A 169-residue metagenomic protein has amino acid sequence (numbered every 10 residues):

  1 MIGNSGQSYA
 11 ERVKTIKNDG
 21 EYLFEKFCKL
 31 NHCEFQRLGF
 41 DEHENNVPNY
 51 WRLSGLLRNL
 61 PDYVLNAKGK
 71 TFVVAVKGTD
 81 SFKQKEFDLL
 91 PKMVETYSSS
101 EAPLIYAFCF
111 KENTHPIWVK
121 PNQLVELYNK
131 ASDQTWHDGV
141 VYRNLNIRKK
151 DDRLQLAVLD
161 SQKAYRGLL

Functional and structural regions predicted by a protein language model:
M1, L30, N66-K68, V94-P103 (+1 more regions): Non-catalytic C-terminal interaction segments of nucleic acid-processing enzymes
M1-R52: Acidic-basic catalytic patches of nuclease active cores, encompassing PD-(D/E)XK and other metal-cofactor nuclease
C28, P61-D80: Conserved catalytic cores of phosphodiester-cleaving nucleases, focusing on short active-site segments
G39-E42, A107-E112: Acidic carboxylate-rich catalytic motifs and surrounding loops in phosphoryl-/glycosyl-chemistry enzymes
E44, F82, N113-H115: Flexible, glycine-rich phosphate/dinucleotide-binding loops and adjacent beta-alpha linkers at cofactor/substrate
R52-S54, T96: Short, flexible, glycine/charge-rich loop motifs used to bind or transfer phosphoryl groups or to couple energy/partner
G55-L60: Glycine-rich, highly charged phosphate/nucleotide-binding loops
T71-V73, T79-C109: Short, charged, amphipathic alpha-helix that recurs within catalytic cores of restriction-modification and other
